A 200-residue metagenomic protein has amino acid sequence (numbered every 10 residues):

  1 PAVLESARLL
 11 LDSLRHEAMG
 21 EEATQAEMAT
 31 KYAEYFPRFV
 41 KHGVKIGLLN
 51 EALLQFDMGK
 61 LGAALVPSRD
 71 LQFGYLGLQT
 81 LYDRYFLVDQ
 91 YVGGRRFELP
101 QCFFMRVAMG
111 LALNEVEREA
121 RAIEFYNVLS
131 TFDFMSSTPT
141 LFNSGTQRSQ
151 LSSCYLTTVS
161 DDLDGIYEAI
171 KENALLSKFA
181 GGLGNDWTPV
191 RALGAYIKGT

Functional and structural regions predicted by a protein language model:
P1-T200: Extended catalytic cores of very large enzyme megasubunits
